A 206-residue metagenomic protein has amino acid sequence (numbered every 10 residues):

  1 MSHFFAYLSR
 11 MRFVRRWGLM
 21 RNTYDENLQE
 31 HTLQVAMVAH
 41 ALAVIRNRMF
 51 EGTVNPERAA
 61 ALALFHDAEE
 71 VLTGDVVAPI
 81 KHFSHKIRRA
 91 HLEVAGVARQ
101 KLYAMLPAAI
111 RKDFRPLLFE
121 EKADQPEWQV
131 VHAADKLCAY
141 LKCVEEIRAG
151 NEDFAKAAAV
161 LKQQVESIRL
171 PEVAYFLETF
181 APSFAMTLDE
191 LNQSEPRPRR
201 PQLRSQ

Functional and structural regions predicted by a protein language model:
M1-Q206: Alpha-helical, largely C-terminal catalytic domains that coordinate divalent metal ions via clustered Asp/Glu/His
